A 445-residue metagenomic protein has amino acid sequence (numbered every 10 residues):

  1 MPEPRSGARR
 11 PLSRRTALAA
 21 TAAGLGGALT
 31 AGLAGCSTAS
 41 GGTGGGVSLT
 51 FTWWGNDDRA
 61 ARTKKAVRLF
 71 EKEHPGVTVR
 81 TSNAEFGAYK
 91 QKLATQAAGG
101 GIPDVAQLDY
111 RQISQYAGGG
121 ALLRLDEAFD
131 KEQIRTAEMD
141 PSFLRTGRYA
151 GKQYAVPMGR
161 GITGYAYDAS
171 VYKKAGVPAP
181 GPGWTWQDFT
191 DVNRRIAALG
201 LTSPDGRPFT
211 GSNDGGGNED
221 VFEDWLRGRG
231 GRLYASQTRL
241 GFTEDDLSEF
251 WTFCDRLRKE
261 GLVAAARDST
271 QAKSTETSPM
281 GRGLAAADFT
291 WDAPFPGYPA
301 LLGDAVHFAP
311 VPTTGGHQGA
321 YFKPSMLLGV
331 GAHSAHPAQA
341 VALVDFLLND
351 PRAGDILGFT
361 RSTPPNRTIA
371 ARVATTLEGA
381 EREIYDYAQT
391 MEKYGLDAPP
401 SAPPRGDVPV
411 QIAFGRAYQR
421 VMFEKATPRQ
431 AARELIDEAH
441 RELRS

Functional and structural regions predicted by a protein language model:
P2-R5, R10, K173, Y394-S445: Conserved C-terminal helix/tail region of periplasmic/extracytoplasmic solute-binding proteins
L69-E138, K173-G176, S278-A287, R441: Extracytoplasmic "Venus flytrap"/periplasmic binding protein-like
K72, A175, K259-V263, P299-T363 (+1 more regions): Extracytoplasmic/periplasmic substrate-recognition and gating elements
P103-D104, R135-V171, Q318-A320, Y394-P404: A structural signal for short loop-to-beta-strand junctions that line the ligand-binding cleft of periplasmic/secreted
R111-I162, H307-A309, L377, R382: Hinge/lid segment of periplasmic solute-binding proteins
Y154-M158, T163, Q187-G241, A285: Extracytoplasmic/periplasmic solute-binding protein
N193, Q237-D268: Glycine-centered hinge/linker elements that transmit conformational signals in sensory and ligand-binding systems
A293-P296, G331-V408, R429: Mature extracytoplasmic/periplasmic domains
